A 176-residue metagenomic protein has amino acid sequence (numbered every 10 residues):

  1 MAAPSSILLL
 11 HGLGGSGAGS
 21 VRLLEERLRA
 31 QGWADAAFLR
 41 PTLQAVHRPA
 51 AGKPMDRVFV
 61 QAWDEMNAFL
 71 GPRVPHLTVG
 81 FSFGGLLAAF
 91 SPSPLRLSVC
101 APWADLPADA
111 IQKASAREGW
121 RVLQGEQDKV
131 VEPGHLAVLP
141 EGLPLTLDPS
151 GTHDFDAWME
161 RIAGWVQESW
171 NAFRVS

Functional and structural regions predicted by a protein language model:
A2-P75: Serine-hydrolase catalytic machinery in alpha/beta-hydrolase-like enzymes
A18-G19, K129-H135: Conserved alpha/beta-hydrolase "acid-adjacent" motif
V79-A88: Gly/Ala-rich beta-loop-alpha elbow adjacent to hydrolase catalytic centers
S91-P92, A110-E118, P140-E141: Short, conserved loop/helix-junction motifs that constitute active-site signature segments in enzyme catalytic cores
S93-P107: A conserved short beta-strand
D105-L106, E126-V131, H153-D154: Acidic catalytic loop of the alpha/beta-hydrolase fold
A116, R121-Q124, D128: Short beta-strand/loop motif that positions the catalytic acidic residue of the alpha/beta-hydrolase fold
G134-A137, G142-S176: C-terminal catalytic histidine-bearing segment of alpha/beta-hydrolase fold enzymes
